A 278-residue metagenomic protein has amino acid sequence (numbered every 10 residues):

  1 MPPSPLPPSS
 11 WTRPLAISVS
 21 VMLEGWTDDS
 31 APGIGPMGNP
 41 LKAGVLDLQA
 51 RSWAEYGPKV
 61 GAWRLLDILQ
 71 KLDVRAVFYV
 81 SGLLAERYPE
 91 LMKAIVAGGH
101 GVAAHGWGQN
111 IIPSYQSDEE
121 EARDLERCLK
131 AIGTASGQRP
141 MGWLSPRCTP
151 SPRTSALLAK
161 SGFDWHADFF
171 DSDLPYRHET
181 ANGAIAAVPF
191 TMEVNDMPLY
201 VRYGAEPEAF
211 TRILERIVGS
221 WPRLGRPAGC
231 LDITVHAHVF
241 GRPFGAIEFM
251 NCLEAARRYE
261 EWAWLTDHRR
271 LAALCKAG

Functional and structural regions predicted by a protein language model:
M1-G142, R147-A186, T211-I233, V239-G278: Catalytic alpha-helical scaffold of carbohydrate-active enzymes acting on polysaccharides/glycoconjugates
A187-A209, A228: Positively charged, amphipathic and often flexible ligand-engagement surfaces
